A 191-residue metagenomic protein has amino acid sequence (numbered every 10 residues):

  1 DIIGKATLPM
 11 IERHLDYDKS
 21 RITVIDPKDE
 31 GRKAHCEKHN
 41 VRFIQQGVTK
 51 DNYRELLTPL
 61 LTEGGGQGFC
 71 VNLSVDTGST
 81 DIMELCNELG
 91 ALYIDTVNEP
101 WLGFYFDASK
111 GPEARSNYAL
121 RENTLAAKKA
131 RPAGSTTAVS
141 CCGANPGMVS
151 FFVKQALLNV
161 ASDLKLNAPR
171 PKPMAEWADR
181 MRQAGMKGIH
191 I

Functional and structural regions predicted by a protein language model:
I3-A6: Hydrophobic/small residue at the entry helix of a nucleotide-binding pocket
I11: Aromatic pocket-lining residues of Rossmann-like dinucleotide-binding sites
D16-C36: NAD(P)-binding Rossmann-fold cofactor-contacting core
Q45-T62: Conserved Rossmann-fold cofactor-binding substructure of NAD(P)-dependent oxidoreductases
G68-F69, L92: Structural motif
F69-S79: N-terminal glycine-rich "phosphate-gripper" loop used for MgATP/nucleotide binding and carboxylate activation
T77-L92, T96-T136: Rossmann-fold NAD(P)-binding glycine/threonine-rich loop
T124-I191: Rossmann-like dinucleotide-binding core of oxidoreductases
